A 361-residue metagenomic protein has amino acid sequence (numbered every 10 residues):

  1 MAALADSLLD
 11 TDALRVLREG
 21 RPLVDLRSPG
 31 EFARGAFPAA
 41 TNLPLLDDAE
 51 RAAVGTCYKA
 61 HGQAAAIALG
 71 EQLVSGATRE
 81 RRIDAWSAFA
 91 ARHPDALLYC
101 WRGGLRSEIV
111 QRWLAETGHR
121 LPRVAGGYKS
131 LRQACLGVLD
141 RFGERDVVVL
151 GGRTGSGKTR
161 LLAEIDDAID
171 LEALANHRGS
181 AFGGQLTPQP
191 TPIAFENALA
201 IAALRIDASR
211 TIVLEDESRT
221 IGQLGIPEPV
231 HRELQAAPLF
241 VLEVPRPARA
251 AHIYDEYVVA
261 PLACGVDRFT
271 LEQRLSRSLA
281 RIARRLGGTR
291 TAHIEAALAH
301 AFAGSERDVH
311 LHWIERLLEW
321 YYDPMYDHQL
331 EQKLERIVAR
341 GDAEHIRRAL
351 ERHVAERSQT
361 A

Functional and structural regions predicted by a protein language model:
M1-P38, C135-G143, V147-G151: Flexible, polar/low-complexity N-terminal or interdomain linker segments that lie immediately upstream of folded
L17-A90: Positively charged, proline/Ser/Thr-rich regional signature most characteristic of the Rhodanese/CDC25-like
G70-A125: Catalytic cysteine-centered active loop of the rhodanese-like fold, especially the PTP/DSP P-loop
L105-R106, D146-D166: Glycine-rich phosphate-binding P-loop
Q111-E116, T159-D170: A conserved segment at the C-terminal end of the G1
E116-C135, A237-E243: Short, acidic/small-residue loops that bind anionic groups at enzyme active sites
D166-L234: Conserved nucleotide-sensing/catalytic segment adjacent to the nucleotide-binding pocket in NTP-handling enzymes
E233-L239, E243-A361: Conserved NTP phosphate-binding and transfer environment spanning the P-loop NTPase/kinase superfamily
